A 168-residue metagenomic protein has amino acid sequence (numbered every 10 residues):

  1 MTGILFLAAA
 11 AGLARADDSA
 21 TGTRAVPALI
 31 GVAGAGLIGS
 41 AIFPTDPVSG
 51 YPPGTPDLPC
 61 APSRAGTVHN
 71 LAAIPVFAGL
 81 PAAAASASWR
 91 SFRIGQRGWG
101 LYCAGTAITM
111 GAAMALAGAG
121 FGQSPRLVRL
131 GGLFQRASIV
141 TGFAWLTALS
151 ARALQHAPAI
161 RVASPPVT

Functional and structural regions predicted by a protein language model:
M1-P158: Hydrophobic, aromatic-enriched alpha-helical segments typical of multi-pass transmembrane helices
Q155-T168: Actinobacteria-biased recognition of intrinsically disordered, low-complexity terminal regions
